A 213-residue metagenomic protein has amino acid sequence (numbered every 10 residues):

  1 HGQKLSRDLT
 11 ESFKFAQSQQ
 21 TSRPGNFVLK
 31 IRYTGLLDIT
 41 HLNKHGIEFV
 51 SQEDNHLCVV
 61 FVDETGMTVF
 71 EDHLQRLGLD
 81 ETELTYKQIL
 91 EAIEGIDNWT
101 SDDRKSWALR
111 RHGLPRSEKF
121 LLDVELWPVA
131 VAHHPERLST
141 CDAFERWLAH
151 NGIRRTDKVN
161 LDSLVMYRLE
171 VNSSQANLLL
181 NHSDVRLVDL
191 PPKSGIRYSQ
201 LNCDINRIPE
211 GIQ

Functional and structural regions predicted by a protein language model:
H1-H150, R155, V159-L161, H182-G211: Autoinhibitory N-terminal propeptides
V159-N172: Aromatic/histidine-rich interaction motifs
